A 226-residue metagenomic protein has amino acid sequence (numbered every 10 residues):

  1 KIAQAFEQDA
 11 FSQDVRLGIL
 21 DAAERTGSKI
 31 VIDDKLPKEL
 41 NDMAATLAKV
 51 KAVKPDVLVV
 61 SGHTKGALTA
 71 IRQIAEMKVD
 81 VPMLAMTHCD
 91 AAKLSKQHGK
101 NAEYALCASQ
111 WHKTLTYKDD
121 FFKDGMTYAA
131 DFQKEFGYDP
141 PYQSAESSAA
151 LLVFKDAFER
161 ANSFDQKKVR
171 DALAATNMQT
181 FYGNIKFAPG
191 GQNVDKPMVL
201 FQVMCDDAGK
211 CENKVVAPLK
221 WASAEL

Functional and structural regions predicted by a protein language model:
K1-K78, K118-K123, E146: Extracellular/periplasmic Venus flytrap/periplasmic-binding protein
Q4-F6, D139-A145, Q166-V169, I185-K186: Surface-exposed patches in mature extracellular/periplasmic domains of secreted proteins
E7-D9, W111, A157: Residue-level signal for short, function-critical loop segments
K51-V53, E76-K78, Q97-N101, D165 (+1 more regions): Extracellular/periplasmic catalytic domains that process cell-envelope and extracellular macromolecules
I71-S148, D207, N213-E225: Extracellular/periplasmic periplasmic-binding protein-like sensory domains
E103, A174-L226: Solvent-exposed, acidic/polar segments of extracytosolic/periplasmic ligand-binding ectodomains
L152-R160: Short glycine/serine- and small hydrophobic-enriched flexible loop segments
E159-D171: Short, charged, surface-exposed loops that flank catalytic or proteolytic processing sites
